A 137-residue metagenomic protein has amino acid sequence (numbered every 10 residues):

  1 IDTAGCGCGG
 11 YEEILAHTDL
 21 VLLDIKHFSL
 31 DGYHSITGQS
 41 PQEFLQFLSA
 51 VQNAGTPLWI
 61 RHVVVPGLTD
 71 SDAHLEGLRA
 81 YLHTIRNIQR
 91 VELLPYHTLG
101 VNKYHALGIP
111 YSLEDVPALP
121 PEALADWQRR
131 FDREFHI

Functional and structural regions predicted by a protein language model:
I1-L99, A106: Conserved AdoMet/S-adenosylmethionine-binding subsite of the radical SAM
V51, F131-D132: A generic structural signal for well-ordered alpha-helical segments
Q89, H105-R130: A structural motif corresponding to the C-terminal lobe/cap of the Radical SAM core domain
R133-I137: Radical SAM enzyme core and accessory elements
